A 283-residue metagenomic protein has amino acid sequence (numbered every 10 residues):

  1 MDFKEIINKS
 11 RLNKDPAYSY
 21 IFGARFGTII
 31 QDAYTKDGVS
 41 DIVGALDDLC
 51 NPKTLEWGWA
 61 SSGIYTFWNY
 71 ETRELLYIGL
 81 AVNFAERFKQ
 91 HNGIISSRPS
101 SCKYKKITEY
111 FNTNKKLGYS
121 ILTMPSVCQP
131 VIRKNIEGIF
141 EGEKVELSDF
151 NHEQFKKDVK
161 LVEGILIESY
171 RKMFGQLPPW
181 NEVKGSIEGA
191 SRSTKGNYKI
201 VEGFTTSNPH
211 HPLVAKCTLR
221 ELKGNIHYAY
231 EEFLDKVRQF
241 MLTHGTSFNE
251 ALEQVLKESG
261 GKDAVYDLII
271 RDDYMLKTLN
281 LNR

Functional and structural regions predicted by a protein language model:
M1-A60, Y70-E74, A85-R283: Boundary/linker segments flanking structured domains
Y65-T66: Short beta-strand scaffold segments in enzyme catalytic cores
I78-V82: Active-site ExK catalytic segment of metal-dependent nucleases
